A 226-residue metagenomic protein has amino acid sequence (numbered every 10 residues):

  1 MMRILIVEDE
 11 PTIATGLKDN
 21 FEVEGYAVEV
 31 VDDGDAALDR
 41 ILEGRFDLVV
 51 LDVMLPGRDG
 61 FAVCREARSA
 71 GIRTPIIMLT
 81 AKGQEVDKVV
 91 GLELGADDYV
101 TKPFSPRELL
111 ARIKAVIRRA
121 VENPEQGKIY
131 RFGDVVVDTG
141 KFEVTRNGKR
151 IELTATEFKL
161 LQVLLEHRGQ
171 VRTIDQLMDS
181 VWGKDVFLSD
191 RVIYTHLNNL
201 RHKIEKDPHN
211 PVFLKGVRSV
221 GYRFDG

Functional and structural regions predicted by a protein language model:
M1-E122: N-terminal/domain-start alpha-helical segments
R3, K114-V171, D175: Short, Lys/Arg-enriched segments at the junction into DNA-binding effector domains of transcriptional regulators
R68, I117, L165, R201-E205: Protein kinase-like catalytic domain
K82-V86, Q170, V186: Negatively charged, flexible loop motifs adjacent to catalytic sites in prokaryotic signal transduction proteins
R107, Q170-V181: Short coil-to-helix segment of the ABC ATPase nucleotide-binding domain corresponding to the Q-loop/switch region
E108, E157, Q176, V192: Ca2+-coordinating acidic residues in Ca2+-binding motifs
G127-I129, E152, T195-L197, R201-G226: DNA-binding patch around the recognition helix
L160-L161, L177, L200, I204: DNA major-groove recognition helices of helix-turn-helix
